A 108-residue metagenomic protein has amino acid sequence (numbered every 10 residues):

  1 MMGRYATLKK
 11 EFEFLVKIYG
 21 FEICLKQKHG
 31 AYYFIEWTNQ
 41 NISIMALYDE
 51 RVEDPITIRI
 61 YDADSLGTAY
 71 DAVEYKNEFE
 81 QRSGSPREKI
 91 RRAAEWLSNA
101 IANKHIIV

Functional and structural regions predicted by a protein language model:
M1-F14, I23-V108: Intrinsically disordered, low-complexity regulatory regions enriched in serine/threonine/proline and acidic residues
